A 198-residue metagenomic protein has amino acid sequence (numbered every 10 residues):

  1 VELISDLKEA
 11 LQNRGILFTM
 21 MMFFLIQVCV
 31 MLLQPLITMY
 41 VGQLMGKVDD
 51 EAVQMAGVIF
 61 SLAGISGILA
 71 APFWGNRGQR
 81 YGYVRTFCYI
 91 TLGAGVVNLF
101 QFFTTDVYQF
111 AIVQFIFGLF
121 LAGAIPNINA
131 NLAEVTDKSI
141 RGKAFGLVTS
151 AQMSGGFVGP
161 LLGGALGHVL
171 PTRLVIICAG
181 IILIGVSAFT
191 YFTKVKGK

Functional and structural regions predicted by a protein language model:
V1-M20: Juxtamembrane intracellular "pre-TM" segments in multi-pass secondary transporters
P35-Q54: Short amphipathic helix-loop junctions that connect adjacent transmembrane helices in Major Facilitator Superfamily/SLC
G64-P72, G156-F157: Residue-level signature of mid-helix packing/kink "hotspots" within the transmembrane helices of 12-pass Major
L69-G82, G167: Helix-to-loop junctions at the C-terminal end of transmembrane segments in multipass secondary transporters
R85-F100, G180: Structural signature of the two symmetry-related core transmembrane helices
V97, Y108-I116: Paired small-residue
G123-T136: Intracellular juxtamembrane helix-capping segments at the cytosolic ends of symmetry-related transmembrane helices
A165-L183: A membrane-interface helix-boundary motif in multi-pass transporters
